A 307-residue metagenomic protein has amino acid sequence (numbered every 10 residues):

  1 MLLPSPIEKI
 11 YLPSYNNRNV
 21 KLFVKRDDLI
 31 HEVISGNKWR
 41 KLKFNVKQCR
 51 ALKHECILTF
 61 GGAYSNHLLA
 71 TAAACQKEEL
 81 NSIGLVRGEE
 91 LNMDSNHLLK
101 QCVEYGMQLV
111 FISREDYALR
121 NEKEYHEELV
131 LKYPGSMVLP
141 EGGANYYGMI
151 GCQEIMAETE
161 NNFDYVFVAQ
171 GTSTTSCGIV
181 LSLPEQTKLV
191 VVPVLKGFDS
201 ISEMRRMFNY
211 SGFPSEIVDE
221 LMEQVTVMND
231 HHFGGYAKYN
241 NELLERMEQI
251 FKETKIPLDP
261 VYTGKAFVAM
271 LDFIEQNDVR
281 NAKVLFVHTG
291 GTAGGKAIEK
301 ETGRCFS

Functional and structural regions predicted by a protein language model:
M1-S307: PLP-dependent amino-acid enzyme catalytic core
